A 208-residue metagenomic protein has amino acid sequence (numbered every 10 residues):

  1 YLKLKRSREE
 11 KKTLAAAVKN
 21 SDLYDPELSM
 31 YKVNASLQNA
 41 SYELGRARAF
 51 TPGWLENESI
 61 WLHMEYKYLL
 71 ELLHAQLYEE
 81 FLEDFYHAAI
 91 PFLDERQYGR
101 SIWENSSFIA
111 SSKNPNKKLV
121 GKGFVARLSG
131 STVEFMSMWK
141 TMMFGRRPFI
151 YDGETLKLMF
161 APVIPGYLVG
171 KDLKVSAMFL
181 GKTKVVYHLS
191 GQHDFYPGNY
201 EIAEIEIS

Functional and structural regions predicted by a protein language model:
Y1-S208: Acidic, mature catalytic/reactive cores of soluble proteins
